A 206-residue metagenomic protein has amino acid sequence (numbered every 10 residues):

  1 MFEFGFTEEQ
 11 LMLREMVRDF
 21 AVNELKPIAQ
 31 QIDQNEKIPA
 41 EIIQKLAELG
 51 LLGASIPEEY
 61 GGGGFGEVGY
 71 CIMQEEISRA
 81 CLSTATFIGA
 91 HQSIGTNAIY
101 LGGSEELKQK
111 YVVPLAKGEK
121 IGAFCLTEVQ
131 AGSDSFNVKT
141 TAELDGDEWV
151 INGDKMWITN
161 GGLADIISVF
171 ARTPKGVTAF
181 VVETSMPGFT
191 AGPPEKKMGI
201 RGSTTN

Functional and structural regions predicted by a protein language model:
M1-F87, Q109-K110, P114-K117: Amphipathic, small/basic residue-rich leader segments at the start of a protein or domain
Q10, A21, G50, P57 (+7 more regions): Buried hydrophobic positions in well-ordered alpha/beta secondary-structure cores of metabolic enzymes
T86-E106, G132: N-terminal glycine-rich flavin-associated loop
I88, L115, Q130-S133, W157-N160 (+2 more regions): Short Gly/Pro-enriched turn/cap motifs at secondary-structure boundaries
G118-L126: A short, Trp-centered hydrophobic/proline-enriched beta-strand micro-motif
D134-N152: Cytochrome P450 C-terminal beta-domain/meander region
N137-K139, P187-N206: Flexible, small-/acidic-enriched active-site or ligand-binding loops
D147-E148, N152-P193: A short core secondary-structure module
